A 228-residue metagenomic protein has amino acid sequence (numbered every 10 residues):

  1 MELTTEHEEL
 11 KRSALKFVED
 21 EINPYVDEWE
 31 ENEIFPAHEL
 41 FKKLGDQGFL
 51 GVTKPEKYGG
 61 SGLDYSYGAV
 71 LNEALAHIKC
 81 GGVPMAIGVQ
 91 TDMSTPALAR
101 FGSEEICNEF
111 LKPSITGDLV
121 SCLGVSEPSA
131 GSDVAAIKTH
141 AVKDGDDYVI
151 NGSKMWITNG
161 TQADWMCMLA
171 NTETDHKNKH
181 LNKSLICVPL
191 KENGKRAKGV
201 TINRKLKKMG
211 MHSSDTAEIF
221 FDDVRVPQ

Functional and structural regions predicted by a protein language model:
D46-D118, N159-W165: Internal helix-loop-helix
G48, L71-A76, L169-A170, V188-K195 (+1 more regions): Short Ser/Thr-interspersed hydrophobic loop/turn segments at strand-loop and sheet-helix junctions that line or gate
G62-A74, D133-I137, F220, V224-V226: Structural signature of FAD isoalloxazine-binding scaffolds in flavoprotein oxidoreductases
G117-V125, L169: A short, Trp-centered hydrophobic/proline-enriched beta-strand micro-motif
A130-G131, M155-G160, M211: Glycine-rich phosphate/pyrophosphate-binding beta-alpha loops
A136, N193-R225: Flexible, small-/acidic-enriched active-site or ligand-binding loops
T139-V142: A structural signal for short hydrophobic beta-strand segments in well-ordered beta-sheet cores
N151-T201: A short core secondary-structure module
